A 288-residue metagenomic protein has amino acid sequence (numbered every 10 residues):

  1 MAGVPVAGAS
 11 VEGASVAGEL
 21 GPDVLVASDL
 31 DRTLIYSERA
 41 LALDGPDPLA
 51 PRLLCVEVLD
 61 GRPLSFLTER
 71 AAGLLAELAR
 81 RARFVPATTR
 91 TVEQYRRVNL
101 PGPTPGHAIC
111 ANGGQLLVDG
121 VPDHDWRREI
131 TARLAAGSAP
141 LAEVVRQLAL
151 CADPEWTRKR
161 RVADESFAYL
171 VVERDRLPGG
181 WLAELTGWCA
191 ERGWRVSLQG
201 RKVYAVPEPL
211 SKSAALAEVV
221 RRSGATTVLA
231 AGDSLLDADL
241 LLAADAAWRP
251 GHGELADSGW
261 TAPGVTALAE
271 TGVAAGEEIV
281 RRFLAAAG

Functional and structural regions predicted by a protein language model:
G3, G13-P86, Q94-R96: Active-site neighborhood of HAD-like aspartate-dependent phosphohydrolases
G21-D23, R81, P105, E165 (+1 more regions): A general structural motif
L25, R83-F84, H107, R195 (+2 more regions): Proline-centered loop/turn at the N-terminus of a beta-strand
T33, L75-N99, A108, R158-R176 (+2 more regions): Substrate-recognition element of Asp-dependent hydrolases with the DxDx(T/V) motif
S37-E38, Y95-V98, D119-G120, D239-L240 (+1 more regions): Short glycine-/acidic-enriched loop or helix-start segments at secondary-structure transitions that form or flank
A42, S213-G288: Mg2+-dependent phosphoryl-transfer enzymes with acidic/Ser/Thr/Gly-rich catalytic loops
S65-C151: Active-site phosphate-binding/coordination module
R146-L229, S234-A243: Conserved acidic, metal-coordinating active-site core of Asp-based, Mg2+-dependent phosphoryl-transfer enzymes
